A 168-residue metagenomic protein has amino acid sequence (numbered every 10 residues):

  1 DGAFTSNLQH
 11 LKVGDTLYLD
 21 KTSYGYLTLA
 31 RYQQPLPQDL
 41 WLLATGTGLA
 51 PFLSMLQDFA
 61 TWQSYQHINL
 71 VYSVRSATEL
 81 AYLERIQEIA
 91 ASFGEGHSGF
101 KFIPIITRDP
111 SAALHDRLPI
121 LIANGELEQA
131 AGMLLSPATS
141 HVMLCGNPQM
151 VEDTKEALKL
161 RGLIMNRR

Functional and structural regions predicted by a protein language model:
D1-W41: FAD-binding FR-type
L36-Q38, T61-I68: Conserved S-adenosyl-L-methionine
W41-L43, M143: Conserved beta-strand elements of the Class I
T45-P51: Ser/Thr-glycine-rich phosphate-binding loops at phosphate-binding pockets of nucleotides, nucleotide cofactors
P51-Q63: Histidine-anchored nucleotide/phosphate-binding helix
L53, N69-Y72: Extended, folded domain segments that form the structural surfaces/walls around functional sites
V71, S76-R168: Reductase modules of NAD(P)H-dependent flavoproteins
